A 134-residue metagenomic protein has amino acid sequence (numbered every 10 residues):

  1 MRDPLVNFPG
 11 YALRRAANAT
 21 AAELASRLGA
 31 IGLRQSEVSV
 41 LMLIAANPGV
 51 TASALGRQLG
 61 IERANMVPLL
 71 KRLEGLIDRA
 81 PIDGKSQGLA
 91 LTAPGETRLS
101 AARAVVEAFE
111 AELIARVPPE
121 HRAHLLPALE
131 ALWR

Functional and structural regions predicted by a protein language model:
M1-I31, G88, A93, T97 (+1 more regions): N-terminal leader segment of winged-helix/HTH proteins
L13, I44-P48: Short helix-to-turn junction characteristic of helix-turn-helix DNA-binding domains, especially the helix
A21, G49, K71-E130: Charged, amphipathic alpha-helical coiled-coil/dimerization segments
V40-L41: Short alpha-helical "packing" element that flanks the helix-turn-helix/winged-helix DNA-binding module
A52: Helix-turn-helix DNA-binding elements, focusing on the entry/boundary residues of the two helices that contact DNA
R57: Alpha-helical residues within the helix-turn-helix
E62-N65: Helix-turn-helix DNA-binding motif, specifically the short coil turn and the N-cap/start of the second
